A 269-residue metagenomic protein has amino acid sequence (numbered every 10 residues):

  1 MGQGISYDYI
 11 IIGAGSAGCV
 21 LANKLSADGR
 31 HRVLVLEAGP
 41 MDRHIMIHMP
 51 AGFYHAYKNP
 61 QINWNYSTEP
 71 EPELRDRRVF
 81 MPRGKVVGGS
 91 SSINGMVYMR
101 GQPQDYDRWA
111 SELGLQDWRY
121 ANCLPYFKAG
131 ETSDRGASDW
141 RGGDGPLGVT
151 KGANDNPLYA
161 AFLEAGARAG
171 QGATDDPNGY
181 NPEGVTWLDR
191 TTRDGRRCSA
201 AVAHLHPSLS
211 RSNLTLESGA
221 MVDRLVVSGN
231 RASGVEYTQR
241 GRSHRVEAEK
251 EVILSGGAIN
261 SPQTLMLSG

Functional and structural regions predicted by a protein language model:
M1-K128, L254: N-terminal glycine-rich phosphate/pyrophosphate-binding loop and immediately adjacent elements
G4, L209, V246-E249: A short, aliphatic-rich alpha-helical micro-motif
I12-A14, L36-G39, M96, G152 (+4 more regions): Active-site-proximal beta-strand/loop segments in catalytic clefts of secreted hydrolases
N23-K24, H44-M49, M96, G136-S138 (+2 more regions): Short, solvent-exposed loop/turn and secondary-structure capping segments
R30-R32, G39-D42, L225, G234-G269: Glycine-rich loop(s) and the adjacent beta-strand/alpha-helix scaffold that form part
P82, D107, L163-E164, L205-H206 (+1 more regions): Short glycine-/small-residue-rich flexible loop motifs, especially phosphate/cofactor-binding loops
S111-A232, T238-R240: Conserved redox-cofactor binding core of oxidoreductases
